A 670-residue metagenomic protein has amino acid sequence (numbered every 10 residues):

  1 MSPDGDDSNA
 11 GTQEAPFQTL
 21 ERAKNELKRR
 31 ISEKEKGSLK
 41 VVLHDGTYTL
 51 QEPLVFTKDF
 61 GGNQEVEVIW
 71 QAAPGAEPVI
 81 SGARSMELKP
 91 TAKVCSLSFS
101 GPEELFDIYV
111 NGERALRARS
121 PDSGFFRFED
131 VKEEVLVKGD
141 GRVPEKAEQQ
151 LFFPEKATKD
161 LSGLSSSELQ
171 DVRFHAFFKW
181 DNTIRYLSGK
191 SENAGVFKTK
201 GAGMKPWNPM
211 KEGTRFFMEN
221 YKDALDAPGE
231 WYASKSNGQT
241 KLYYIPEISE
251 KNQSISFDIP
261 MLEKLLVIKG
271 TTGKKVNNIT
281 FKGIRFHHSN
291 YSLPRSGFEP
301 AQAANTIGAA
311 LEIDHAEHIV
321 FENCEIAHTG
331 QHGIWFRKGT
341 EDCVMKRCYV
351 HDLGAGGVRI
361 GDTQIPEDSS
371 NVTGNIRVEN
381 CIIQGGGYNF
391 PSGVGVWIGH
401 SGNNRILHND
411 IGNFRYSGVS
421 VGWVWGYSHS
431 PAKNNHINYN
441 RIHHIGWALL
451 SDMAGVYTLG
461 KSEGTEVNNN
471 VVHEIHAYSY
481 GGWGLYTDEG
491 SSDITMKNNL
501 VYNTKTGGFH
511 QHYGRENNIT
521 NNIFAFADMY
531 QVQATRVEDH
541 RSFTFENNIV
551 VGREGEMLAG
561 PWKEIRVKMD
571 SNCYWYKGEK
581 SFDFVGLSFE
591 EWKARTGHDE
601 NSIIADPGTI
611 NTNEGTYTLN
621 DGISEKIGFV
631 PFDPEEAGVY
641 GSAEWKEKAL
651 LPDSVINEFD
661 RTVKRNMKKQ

Functional and structural regions predicted by a protein language model:
S2-E325, P366-E367, F589, A594-D606 (+1 more regions): Extracellular polysaccharide-degrading/modifying enzymes targeting complex plant/algal/animal polysaccharides
G37-L39, G46, E52, V66-V68 (+23 more regions): The right-handed parallel beta-helix/beta-solenoid scaffold, focusing on the short coil/turn and N-cap positions
V42, T49, V55, I69-Q71 (+22 more regions): Extracellular beta-strand solenoid repeats
Q51-K58, N63-I69, D493-G615: Predominantly extracellular beta-rich ligand-binding scaffolds that present long acidic/polar faces for carbohydrate
E52-P53, N290-S296, G330-F336, G354-I360 (+9 more regions): Short glycine/acidic-rich loop motifs that flank beta-strands on beta-rich extracellular proteins
G203-M210, E219-N220, I248-K274, H287-N290 (+9 more regions): Beta-propeller domains
N277-H288, E317-H328, T340-A355, D368-G387 (+8 more regions): Right-handed parallel beta-helix
Q302-N305, H315, F336-C343, G356 (+1 more regions): N-terminal catalytic cores of secreted or lumenal carbohydrate-active enzymes
